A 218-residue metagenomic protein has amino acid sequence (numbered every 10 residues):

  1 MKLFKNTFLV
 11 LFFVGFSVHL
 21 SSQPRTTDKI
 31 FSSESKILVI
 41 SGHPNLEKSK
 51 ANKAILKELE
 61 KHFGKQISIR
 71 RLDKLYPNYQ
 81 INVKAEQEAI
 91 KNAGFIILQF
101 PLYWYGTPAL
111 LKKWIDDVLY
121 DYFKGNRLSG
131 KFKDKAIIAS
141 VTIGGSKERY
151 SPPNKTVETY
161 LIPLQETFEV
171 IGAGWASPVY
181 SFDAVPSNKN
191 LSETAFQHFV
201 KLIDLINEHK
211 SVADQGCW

Functional and structural regions predicted by a protein language model:
M1-T27: Bacterial Sec-dependent N-terminal signal peptides
T27-K65, S181: N-terminal beta1-alpha1 ligand-phosphate binding loop
I30-S32, L128-D134, I171: Short, conserved loop/helix-junction motifs that constitute active-site signature segments in enzyme catalytic cores
F31, K36, E60, P163-W218: Glycine-rich phosphate/pyrophosphate-binding loop and the adjoining helix
L38-I40, R70, I97, I138-S140 (+1 more regions): Hydrophobic/aromatic beta-strand patches that form the interior of the parallel beta-sheet core in alpha/beta enzyme
K65-N78: A short beta-strand-loop structural module common to alpha/beta enzyme folds
Y76-K84, S187-T194: Structural motif
K84-Q165: Helix-loop-strand module that forms the ligand-binding subsite of alpha/beta enzymes
